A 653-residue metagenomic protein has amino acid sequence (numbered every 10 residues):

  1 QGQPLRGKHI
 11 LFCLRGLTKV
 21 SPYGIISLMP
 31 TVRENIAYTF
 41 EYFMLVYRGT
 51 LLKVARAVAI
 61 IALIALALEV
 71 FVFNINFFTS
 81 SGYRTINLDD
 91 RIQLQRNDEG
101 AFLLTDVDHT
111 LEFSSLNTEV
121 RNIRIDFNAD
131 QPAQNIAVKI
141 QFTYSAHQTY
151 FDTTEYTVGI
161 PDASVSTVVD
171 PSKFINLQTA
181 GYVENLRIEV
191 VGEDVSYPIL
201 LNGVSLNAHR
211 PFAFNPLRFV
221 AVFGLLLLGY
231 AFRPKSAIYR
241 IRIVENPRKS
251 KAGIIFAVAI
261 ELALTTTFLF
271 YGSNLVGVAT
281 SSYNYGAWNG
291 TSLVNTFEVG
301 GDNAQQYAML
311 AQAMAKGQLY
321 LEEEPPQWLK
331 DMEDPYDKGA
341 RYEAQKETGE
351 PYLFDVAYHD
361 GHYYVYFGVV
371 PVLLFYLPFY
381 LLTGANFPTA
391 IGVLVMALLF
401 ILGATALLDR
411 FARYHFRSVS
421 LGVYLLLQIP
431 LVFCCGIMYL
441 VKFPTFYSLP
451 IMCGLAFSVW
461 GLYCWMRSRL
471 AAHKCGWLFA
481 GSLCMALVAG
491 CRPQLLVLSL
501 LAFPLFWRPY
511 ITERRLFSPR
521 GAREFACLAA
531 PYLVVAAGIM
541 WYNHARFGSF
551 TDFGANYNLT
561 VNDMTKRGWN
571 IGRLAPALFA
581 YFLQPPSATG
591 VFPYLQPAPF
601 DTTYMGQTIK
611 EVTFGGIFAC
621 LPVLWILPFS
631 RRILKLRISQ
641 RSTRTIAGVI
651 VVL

Functional and structural regions predicted by a protein language model:
I10-C13, K19, G24-N76, L217-D302 (+2 more regions): Start-transfer (signal-anchor) and selected internal transmembrane alpha helices of multi-pass inner/ER membrane
G300, A304, K316-F367, V432 (+4 more regions): Interfacial juxtamembrane loops and adjacent helix segments that form the catalytic/substrate-binding surfaces
A385-R417, W460, C464: Transmembrane-helix motifs of polytopic, lipid-linked glycan transferases
A404-G436, A456, A472-G476, Q640-G648: Transmembrane-helix signature of polytopic, membrane-embedded enzymes that assemble or transfer cell-envelope glycans
C453-L470, M485, S499-L501: Specific aromatic-rich, kink-prone transmembrane helix
R467-A486, R520, C527: Short hydrophobic alpha-helices at membrane interfaces in multi-pass membrane enzymes
V497-A536: Perimembrane helix-loop-helix junctions
A598-R641: Hydrophobic, aromatic-rich transmembrane alpha-helices and their immediate juxtamembrane boundary segments
